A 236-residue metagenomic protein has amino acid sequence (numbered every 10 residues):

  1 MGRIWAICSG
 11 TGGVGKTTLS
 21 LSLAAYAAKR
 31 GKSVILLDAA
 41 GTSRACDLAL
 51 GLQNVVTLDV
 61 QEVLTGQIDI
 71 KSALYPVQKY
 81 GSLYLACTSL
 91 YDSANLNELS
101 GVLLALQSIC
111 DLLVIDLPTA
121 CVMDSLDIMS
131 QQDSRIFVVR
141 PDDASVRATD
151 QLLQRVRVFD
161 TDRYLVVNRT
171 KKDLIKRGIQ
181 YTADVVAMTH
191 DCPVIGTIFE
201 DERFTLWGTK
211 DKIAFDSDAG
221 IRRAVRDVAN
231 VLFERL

Functional and structural regions predicted by a protein language model:
M1-I4, V158, D162-R163, R169 (+1 more regions): Acidic-aromatic/histidine active-site loop/patch
G2-A39, C46: Walker A/P-loop phosphate-binding motif and the immediately C-terminal alpha-helix
G10, R140-P141, Y164-R177, T197-F204: G-domain G4 guanine-recognition motif of GTPases
L36-S108, T209-K210, A214: P-loop/Walker-type NTP enzyme "switch/lid" segment
V122-D142: Inter-motif core of Ras-like GTPase G domains
A148-D160: Conserved C-terminal guanine-recognition region of P-loop GTPase G domains, centered on the G4
A183-F215: Beta-strand-loop-alpha "switch" segments that mediate conformational coupling across diverse proteins
W207-L236: NTP-binding/hydrolysis catalytic cores, primarily Walker-type P-loop NTPases
